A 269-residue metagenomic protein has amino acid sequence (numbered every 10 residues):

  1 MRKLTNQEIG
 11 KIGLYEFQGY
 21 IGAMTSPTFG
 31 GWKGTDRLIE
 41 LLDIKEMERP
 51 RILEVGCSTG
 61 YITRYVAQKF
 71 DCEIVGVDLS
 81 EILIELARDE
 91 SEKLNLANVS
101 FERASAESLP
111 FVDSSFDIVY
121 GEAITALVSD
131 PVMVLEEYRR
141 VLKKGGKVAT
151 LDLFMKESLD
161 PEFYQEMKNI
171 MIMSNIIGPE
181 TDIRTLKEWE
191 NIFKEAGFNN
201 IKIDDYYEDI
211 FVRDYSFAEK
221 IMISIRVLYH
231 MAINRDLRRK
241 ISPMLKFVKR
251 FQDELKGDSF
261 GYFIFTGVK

Functional and structural regions predicted by a protein language model:
M1-Y20: N-terminal, positively charged/glycine-rich alpha-helical extensions of SAM-dependent methyltransferases
P27, K147-V212: Conserved catalytic/acceptor-binding region of the Class I
F29-E48: Conserved alpha-helix/loop element of class I SAM-dependent methyltransferases that forms part of the SAM/SAH-binding
L53-V55, T59-S108: Class I SAM-dependent methyltransferase SAM/SAH-binding core
E107-I118: A short acidic, Gly/Pro-enriched loop at the edge of an enzyme's catalytic core that lines a small-molecule cofactor
I118-D130: A short SAM/SAH-binding and catalytic strip from SAM-dependent methyltransferases
V132-K147: A short glycine-rich, Lys/Arg-flanked "PGG" loop and its adjoining helix->strand segment in the class I
K202-K269: Conserved Class I S-adenosyl-L-methionine
